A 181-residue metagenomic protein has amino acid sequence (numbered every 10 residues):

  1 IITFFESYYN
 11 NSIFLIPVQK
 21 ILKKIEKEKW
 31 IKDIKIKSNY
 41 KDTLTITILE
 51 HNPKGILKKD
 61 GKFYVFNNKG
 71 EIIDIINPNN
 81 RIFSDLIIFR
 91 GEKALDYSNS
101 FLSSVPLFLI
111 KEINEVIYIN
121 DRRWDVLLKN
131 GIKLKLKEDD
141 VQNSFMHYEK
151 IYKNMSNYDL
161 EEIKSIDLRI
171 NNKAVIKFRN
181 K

Functional and structural regions predicted by a protein language model:
T3-S12, I16-E28, K32-K181: Charged, solvent-exposed interaction patches on well-folded alpha/beta domains that mediate macromolecular contacts
